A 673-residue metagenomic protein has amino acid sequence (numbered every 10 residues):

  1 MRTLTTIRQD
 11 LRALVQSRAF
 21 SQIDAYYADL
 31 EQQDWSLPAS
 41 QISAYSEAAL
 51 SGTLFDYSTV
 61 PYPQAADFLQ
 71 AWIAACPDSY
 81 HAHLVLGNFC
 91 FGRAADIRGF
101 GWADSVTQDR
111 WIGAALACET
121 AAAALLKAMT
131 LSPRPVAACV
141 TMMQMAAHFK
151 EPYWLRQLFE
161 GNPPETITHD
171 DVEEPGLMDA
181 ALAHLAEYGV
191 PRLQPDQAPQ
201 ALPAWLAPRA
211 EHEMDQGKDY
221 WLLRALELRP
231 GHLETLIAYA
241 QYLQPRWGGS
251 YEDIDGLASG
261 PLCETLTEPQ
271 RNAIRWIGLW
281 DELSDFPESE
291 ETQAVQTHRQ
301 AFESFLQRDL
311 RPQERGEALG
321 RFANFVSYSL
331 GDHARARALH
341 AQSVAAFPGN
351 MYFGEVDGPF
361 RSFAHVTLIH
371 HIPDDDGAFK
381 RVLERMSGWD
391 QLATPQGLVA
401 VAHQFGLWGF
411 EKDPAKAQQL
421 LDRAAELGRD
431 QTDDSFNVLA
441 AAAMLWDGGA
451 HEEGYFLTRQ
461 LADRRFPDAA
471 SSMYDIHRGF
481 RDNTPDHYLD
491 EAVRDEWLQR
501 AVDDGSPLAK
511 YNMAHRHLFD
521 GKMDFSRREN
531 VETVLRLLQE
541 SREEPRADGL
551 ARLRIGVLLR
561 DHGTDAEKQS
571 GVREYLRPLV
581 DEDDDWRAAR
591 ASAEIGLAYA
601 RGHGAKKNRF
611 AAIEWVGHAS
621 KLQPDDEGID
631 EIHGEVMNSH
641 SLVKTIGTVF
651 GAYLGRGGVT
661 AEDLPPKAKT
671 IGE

Functional and structural regions predicted by a protein language model:
S21-C76, N88-E227, L236-T265, N272-Q307 (+6 more regions): Short coil/linker segments at helix-helix boundaries
A65, A121, K218, I254 (+9 more regions): Single-residue signature of alpha-solenoid repeat helices
D78-S79, R134, G231-H232, E314 (+14 more regions): Short helix-capping/linker turns of helical repeat alpha-solenoids
H83, C90, C139, L236-Y239 (+13 more regions): TPR repeat positional signature
F89-C90, M145-A146, Y239-L243, F325 (+8 more regions): Hydrophobic face of amphipathic alpha-helices that form TPR/SEL1-like repeat modules and related alpha-solenoid
A115, H212, Q244-G249, L330-G331 (+12 more regions): Short coil/turn and helix-start
N162-T168, L226, A258-L266, H340-A345 (+2 more regions): TPR/TPR-like (Sel1-like) alpha-helical repeat modules
F305, E627-E673: Terminal, low-structured helical/coil segments at or just beyond the last alpha-helical repeat
